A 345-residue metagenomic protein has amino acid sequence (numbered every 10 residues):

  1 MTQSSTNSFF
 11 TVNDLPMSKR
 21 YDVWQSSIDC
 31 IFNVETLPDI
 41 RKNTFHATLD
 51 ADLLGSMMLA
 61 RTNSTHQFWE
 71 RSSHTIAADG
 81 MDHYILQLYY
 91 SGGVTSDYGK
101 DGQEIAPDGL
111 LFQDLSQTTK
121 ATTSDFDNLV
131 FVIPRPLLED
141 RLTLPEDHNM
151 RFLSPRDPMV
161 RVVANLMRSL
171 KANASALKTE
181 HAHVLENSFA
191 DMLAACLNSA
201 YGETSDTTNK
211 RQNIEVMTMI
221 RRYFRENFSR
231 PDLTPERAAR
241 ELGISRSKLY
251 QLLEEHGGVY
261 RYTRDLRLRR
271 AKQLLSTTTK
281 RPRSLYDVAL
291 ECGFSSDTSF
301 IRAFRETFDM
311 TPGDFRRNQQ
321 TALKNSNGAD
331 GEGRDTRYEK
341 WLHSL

Functional and structural regions predicted by a protein language model:
M1-T48, M57, G93-R246, L253-Y260 (+3 more regions): Alpha-helical bundle regulatory/interaction domains
G55-M57, S64-E70, H74-T95: Glycine- and acidic-residue-biased ligand/ion/polar-headgroup-sensing regions
I301: DNA-recognition helix of C2H2 zinc fingers
